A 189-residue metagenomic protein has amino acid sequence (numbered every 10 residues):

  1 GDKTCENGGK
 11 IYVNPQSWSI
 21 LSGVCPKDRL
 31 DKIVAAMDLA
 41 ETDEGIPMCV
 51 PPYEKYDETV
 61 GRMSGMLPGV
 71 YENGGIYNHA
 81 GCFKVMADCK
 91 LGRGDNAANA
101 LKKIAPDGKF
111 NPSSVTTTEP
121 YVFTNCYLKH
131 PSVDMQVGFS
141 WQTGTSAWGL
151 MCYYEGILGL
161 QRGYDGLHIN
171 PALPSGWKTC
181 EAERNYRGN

Functional and structural regions predicted by a protein language model:
G1-G61: Extended ligand-binding clefts on enzyme/binding-domain cores
G8-G23, L30-V34, G74-C89, S146-E155: Well-ordered alpha-helical segments within folded domains of soluble proteins
L39-D43, E54, M66-E72, F83-N189: Non-catalytic C-terminal accessory modules of carbohydrate-active enzymes
I46-V50, V60-G61, G75-I76, Y127 (+1 more regions): Short, surface-exposed, polar/charged, turn-prone segments marking secondary-structure boundaries
